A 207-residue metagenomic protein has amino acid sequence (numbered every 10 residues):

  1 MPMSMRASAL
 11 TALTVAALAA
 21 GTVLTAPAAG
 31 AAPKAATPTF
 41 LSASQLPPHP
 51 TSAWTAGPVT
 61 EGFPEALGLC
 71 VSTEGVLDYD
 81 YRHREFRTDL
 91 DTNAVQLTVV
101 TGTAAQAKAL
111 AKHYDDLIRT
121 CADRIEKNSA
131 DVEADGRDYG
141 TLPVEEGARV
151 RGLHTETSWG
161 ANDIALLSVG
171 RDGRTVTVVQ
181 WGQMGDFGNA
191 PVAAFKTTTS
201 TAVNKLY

Functional and structural regions predicted by a protein language model:
M1-A31: Secretory targeting and sorting signals
A28-H83: N-terminal "mature-domain start" segment
A53-A66, D116-D163: Short Gly/Thr-rich strand-loop-strand
R82-R87, I164-R171: Short, surface-exposed beta-strand/loop micro-motifs that present aromatic residues
H83-K112: A short acidic-to-branched-hydrophobic micro-motif
N93-V95, G160-L166: Short, surface-exposed coil-to-beta transition loops
A94-T98, R174-Q183: Short, well-ordered beta-strand elements
G182-Y207: Surface-exposed amphipathic alpha-helical segments
